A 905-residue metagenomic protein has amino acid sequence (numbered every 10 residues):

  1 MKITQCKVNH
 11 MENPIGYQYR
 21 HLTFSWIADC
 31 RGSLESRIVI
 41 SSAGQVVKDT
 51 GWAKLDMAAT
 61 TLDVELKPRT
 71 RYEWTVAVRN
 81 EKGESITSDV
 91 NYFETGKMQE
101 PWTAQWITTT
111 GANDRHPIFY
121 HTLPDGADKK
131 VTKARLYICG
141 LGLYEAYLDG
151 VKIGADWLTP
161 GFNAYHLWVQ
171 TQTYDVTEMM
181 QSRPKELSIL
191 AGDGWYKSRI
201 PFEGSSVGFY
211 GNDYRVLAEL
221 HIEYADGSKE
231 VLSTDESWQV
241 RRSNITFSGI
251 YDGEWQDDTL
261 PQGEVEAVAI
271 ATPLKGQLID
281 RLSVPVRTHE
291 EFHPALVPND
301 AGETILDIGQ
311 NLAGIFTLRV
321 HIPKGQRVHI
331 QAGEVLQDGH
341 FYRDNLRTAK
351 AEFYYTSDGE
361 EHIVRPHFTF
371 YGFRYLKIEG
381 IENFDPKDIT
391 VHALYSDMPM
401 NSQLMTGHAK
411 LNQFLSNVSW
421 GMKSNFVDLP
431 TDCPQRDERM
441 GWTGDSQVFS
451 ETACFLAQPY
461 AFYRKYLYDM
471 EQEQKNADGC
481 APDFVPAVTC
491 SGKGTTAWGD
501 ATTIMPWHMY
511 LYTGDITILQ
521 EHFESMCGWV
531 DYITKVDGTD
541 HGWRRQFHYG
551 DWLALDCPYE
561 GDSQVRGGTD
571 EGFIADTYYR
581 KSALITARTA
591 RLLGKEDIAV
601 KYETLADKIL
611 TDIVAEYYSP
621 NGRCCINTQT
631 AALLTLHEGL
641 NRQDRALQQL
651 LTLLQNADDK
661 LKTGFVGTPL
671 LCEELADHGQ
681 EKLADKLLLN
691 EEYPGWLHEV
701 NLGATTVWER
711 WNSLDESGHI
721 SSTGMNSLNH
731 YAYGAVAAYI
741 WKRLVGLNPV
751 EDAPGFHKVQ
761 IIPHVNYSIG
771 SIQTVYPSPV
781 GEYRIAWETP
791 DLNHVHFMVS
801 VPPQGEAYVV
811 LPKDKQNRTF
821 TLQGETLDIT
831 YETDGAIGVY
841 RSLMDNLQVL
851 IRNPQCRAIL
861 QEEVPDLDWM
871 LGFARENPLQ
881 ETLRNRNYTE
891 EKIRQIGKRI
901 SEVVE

Functional and structural regions predicted by a protein language model:
M1-R436, G444, F462-R464, A481-P486 (+4 more regions): Extracellular/oxidizing-compartment recognition motifs
A134, I138, L148, I315-A332 (+7 more regions): Alpha-helical support elements that line or immediately flank enzyme active sites and cofactor-binding pockets
L143, D235-R241, P386-N417, K423-S424 (+5 more regions): Active-site acid/base region of carbohydrate-active enzymes
A155-P160, A164-H166, S188, H340-R347 (+2 more regions): Helix-terminus loop motifs that line ligand-binding clefts
L187, Q256, D437-E438, L456 (+5 more regions): C-terminal capping/lid segments that line or modulate ligand- or cofactor-binding pockets
S206-G208, N212-E219, L232-L260, A269-T272 (+3 more regions): Non-catalytic C-terminal accessory modules of carbohydrate-active enzymes
Y840-S901: Compact, charge-rich alpha-helical regulatory domains located at protein termini
